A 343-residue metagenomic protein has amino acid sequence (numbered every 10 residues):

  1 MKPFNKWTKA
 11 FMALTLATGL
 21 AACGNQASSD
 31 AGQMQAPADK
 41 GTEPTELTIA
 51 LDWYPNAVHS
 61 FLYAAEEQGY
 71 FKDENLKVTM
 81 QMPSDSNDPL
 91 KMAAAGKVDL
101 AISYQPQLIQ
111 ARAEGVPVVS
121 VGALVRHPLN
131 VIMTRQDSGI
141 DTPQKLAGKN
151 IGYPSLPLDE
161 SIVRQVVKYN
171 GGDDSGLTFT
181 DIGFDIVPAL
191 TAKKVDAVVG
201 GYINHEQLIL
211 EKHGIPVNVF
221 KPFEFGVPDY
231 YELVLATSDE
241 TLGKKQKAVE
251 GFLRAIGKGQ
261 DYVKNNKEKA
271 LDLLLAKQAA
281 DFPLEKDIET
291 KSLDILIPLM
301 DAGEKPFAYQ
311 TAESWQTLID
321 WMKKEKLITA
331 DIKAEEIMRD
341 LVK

Functional and structural regions predicted by a protein language model:
K2-F11: Bacterial N-terminal signal peptides that target proteins for export
G19-A22: C-terminal motif of bacterial Sec signal peptides marking the signal peptidase cleavage site
G24-Q26: Bacterial signal peptide processing site
D30-D181, D196-N204, F220: Short, glycine-/small- and polar/acidic-enriched structural segments that line small-molecule recognition paths
H59-L62, L90, Q105-L108, P143 (+11 more regions): Extracytoplasmic/secreted envelope proteins and their assembly/folding machinery, especially bacterial periplasmic
P106, D185-P188, K194-A280: Pocket-lining segment of extracytoplasmic ligand-binding domains
K244-L327: Secondary-structure end/capping motifs
T317-L318, K323-K343: Hinge/cleft segment of the Venus flytrap/periplasmic-binding protein
